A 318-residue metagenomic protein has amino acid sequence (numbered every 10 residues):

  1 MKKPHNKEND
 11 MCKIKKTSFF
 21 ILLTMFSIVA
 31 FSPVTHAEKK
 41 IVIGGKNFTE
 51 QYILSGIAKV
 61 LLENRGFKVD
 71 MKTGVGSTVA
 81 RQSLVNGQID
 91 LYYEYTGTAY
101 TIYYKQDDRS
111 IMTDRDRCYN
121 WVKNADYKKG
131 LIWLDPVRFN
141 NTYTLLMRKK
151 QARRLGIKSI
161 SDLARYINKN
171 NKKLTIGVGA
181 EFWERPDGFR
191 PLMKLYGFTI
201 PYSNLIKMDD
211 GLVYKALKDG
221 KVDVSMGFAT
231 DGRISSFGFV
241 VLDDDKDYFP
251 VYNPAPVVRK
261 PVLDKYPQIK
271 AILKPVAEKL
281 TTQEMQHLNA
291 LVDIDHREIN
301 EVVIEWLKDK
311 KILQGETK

Functional and structural regions predicted by a protein language model:
E38-E50, F67-K72, K172-V178: Short, well-ordered beta-strand elements
T49-K68, R190-K194: Short, polar/charged alpha-helical segment
E50, W183-D187, P191-L195, P267-K318: An extracytoplasmic/periplasmic, membrane-proximal ligand-sensing/linker region
T73-S77, G87-Y100, C118, D210 (+3 more regions): Beta->alpha turn/N-cap motifs
Y103-L134, K221, R233-D247: Ligand-binding "clamshell"
R115-T175, E278-T282: A conserved helix-loop-strand patch within extracytoplasmic ligand-binding domains of the periplasmic binding
Y143-R153, N253-Y266: A bilobed periplasmic-binding-protein/Venus flytrap-type ligand-binding module shared by bacterial periplasmic
N171-D244: Ligand-binding pocket segment of bilobal, Venus flytrap-like solute-binding proteins
